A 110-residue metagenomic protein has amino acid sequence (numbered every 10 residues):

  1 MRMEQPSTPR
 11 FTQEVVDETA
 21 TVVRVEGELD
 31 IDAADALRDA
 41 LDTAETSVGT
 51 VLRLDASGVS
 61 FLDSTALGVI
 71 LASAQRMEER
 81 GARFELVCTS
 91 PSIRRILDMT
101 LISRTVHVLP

Functional and structural regions predicted by a protein language model:
E4-D39, A56-G58: STAS-typified acidic loop motif
I31-V106: Amphipathic alpha-helical interaction surfaces in cytosolic regulatory modules
L109-P110: Intrinsically disordered or low-complexity boundary/linker segments at protein termini and domain junctions
